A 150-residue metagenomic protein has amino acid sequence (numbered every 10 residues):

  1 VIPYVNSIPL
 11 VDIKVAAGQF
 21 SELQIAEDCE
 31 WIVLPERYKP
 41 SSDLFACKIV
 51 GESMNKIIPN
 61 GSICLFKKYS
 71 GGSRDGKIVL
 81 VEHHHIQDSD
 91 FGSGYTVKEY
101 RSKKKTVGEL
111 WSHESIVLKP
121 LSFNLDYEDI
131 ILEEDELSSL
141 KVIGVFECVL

Functional and structural regions predicted by a protein language model:
V1-I32: Extended boundary segments
R37-L150: Acidic/glycine-rich C-terminal interaction modules and beta/coil loop segments that lie outside canonical DNA-binding
